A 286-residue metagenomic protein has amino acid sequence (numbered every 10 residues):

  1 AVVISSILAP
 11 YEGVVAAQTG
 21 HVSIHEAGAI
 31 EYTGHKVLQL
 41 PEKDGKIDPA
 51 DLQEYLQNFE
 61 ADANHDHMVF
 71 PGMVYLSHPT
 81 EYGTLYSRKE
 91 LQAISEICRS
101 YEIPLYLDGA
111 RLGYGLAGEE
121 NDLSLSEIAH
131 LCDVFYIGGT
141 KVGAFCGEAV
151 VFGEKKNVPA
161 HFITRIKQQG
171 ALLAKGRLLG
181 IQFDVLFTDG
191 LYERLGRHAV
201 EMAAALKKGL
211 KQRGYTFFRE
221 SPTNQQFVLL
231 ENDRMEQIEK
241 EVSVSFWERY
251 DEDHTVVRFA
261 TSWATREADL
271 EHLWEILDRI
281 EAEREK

Functional and structural regions predicted by a protein language model:
A1-V14, S23-G28: Conserved beta-loop-alpha segment that forms the PLP phosphate-binding cup at the N-terminus of a helix
A9-G13, A204, G209-R284: Conserved C-terminal alpha-helix-loop-beta "cap" of PLP-dependent enzymes that closes/shapes the active-site mouth
A16-A17, L76, T84, L105-G109 (+3 more regions): General beta-strand structural signal in soluble alpha/beta enzymes
Q18-V22, Q168-Q169, S243: Short glycine-enriched loops at secondary-structure junctions
G34-G72, L76-P79, Y86-A93: PLP-dependent aminotransferase-class I/II
K43, P71-G72, S77, L85 (+2 more regions): Active-site C-terminal subdomain of aminotransferase-like
Y86-G118: Catalytic PLP-binding core of fold-type I/II PLP enzymes
